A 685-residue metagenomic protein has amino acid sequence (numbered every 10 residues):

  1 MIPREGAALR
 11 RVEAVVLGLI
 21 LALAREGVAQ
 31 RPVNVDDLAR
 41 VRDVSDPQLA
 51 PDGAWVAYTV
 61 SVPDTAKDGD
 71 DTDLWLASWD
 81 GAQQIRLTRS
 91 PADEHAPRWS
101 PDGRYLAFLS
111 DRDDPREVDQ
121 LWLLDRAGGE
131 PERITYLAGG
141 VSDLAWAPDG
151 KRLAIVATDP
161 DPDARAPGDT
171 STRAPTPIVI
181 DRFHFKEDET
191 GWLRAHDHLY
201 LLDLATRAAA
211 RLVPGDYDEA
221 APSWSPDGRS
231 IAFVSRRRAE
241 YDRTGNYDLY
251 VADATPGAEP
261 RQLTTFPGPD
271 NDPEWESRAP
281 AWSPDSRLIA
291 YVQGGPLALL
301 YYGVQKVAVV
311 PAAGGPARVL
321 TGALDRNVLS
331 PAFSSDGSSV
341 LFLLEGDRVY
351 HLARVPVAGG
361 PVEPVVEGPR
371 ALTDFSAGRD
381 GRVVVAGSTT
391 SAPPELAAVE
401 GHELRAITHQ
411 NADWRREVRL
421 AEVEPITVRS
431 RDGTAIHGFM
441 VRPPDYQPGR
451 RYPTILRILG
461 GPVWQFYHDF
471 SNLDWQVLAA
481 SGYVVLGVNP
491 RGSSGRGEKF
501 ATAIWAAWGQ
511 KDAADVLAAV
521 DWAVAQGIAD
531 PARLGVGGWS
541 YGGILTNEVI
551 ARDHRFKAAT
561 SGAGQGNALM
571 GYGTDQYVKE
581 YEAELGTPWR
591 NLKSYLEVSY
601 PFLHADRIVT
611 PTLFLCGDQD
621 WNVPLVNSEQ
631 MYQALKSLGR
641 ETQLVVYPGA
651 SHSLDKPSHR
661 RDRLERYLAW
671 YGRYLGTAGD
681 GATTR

Functional and structural regions predicted by a protein language model:
A29-V44, A66-G69, A77-D93, L123-G140 (+8 more regions): Multi-bladed beta-propeller domains
P51-D52, P101-D102, P148-D149, P226-D227 (+3 more regions): Residue-level detector of Asp-centered blade-edge/turn motifs that repeat once per structural unit in beta-propeller
G53-V56, G103-L106, G150-A154, I231-A232 (+3 more regions): Hydrophobic beta-strand positions that form the internal "hydrophobic ladder" of WD40/Gbeta-like beta-propeller blades
V62-A66, R112-R116, P160-D163, R238-Y241 (+3 more regions): Short glycine/acidic-enriched loop and turn motifs that connect beta-strands
D71-T72, I155-L202, G245-D248, V304-V307 (+2 more regions): Predominantly five- to eight-bladed beta-propeller fold
L297, Q410-A532, W539, G571-K579: Cap/lid segment of the alpha/beta-hydrolase catalytic domain
A480-S481, G487-R685: Active-site-proximal cap/loop segments of hydrolase catalytic domains
